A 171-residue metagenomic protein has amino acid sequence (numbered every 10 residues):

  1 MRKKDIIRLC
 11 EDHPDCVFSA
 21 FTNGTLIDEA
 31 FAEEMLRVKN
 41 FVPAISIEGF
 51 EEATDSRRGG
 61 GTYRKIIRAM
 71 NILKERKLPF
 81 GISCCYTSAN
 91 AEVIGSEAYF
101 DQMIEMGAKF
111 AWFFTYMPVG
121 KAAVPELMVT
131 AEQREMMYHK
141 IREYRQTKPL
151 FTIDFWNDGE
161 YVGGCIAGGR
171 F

Functional and structural regions predicted by a protein language model:
M1, G24, G49, G120 (+1 more regions): Glycine-centered small-residue hotspots that permit tight backbone geometry or close packing
R2-T115: Radical SAM/AdoMet-radical enzyme domain recognition
Y116-F171: A C-terminal junction/extension of Radical SAM enzymes
